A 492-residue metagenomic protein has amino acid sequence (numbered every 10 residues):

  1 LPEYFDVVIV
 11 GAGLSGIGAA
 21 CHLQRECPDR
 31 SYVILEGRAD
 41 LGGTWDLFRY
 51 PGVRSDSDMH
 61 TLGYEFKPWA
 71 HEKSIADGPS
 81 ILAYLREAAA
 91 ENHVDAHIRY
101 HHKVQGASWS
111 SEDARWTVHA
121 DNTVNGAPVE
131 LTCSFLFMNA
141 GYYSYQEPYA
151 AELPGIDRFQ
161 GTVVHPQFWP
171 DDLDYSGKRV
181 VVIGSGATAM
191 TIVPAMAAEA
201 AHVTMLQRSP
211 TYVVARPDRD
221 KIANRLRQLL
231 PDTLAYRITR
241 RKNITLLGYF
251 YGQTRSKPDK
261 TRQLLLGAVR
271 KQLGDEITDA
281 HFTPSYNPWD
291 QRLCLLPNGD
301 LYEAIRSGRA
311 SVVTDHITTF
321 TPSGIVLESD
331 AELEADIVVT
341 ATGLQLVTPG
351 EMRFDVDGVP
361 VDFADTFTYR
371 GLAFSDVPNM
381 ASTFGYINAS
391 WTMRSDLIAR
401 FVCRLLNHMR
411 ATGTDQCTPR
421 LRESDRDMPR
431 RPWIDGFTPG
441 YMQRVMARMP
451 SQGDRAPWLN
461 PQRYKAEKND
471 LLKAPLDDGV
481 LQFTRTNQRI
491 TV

Functional and structural regions predicted by a protein language model:
P2-Y4, V8-I9, L14, A19 (+7 more regions): Rossmann-like dinucleotide-binding core of oxidoreductases
E3-F5, V124-F135, Y175-S176, E328-I337: Core beta-strand elements of the Rossmann-like FAD/NAD(P) dinucleotide-binding domain in flavoenzyme oxidoreductases
F5, I9-V10, L14-I98, Q207-R208 (+1 more regions): Beta1-alpha1 glycine-rich phosphate/pyrophosphate-binding loop at the start of Rossmann-like nucleotide-binding domains
L62-Y64, T162-V163, G371-N388: Short FAD-binding loop at a beta-strand-to-alpha-helix junction that anchors the flavin cofactor in diverse
W69-E87, R99, I183, Q253-T261 (+1 more regions): Short beta-strand to alpha-helix junction loop
E72-S144, Q272, T319: Feature captures the FAD/FMN-dependent oxidoreductase FAD-binding
Q263, G267, K271-E334: Alpha/beta-hydrolase fold catalytic core
D396, R400-V492: C-terminal active-site-capping segments
